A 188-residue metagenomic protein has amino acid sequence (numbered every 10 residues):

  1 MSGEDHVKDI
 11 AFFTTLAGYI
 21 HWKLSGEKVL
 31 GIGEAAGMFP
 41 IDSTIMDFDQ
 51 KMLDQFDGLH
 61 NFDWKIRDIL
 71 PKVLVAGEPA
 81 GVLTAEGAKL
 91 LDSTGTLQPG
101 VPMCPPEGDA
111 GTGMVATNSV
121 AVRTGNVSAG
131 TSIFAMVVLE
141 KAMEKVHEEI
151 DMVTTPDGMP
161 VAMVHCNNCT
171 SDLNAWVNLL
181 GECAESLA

Functional and structural regions predicted by a protein language model:
M1-E34, F39-D63, G77-A188: Active-site core segments that coordinate phosphate-bearing ligands/cofactors across diverse enzyme families
I66: A conserved beta-strand/loop element that lines the FAD pocket in flavoprotein oxidoreductases
V73: Conserved phosphate-donor
